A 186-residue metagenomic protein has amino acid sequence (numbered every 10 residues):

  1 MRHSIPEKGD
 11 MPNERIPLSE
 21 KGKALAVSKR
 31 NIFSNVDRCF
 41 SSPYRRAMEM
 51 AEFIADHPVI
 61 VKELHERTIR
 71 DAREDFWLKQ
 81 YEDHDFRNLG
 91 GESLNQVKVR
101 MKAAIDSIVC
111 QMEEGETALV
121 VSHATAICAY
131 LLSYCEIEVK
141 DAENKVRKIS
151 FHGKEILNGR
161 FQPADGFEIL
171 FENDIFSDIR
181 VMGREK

Functional and structural regions predicted by a protein language model:
M1-V59, E92, P163: Active-site-proximal alpha-helix that buttresses catalytic centers in soluble enzyme cores
P6, A126-I127: Short active-site segment of divalent metal-dependent hydrolases/proteases that encodes the spacing between
F33-N35, I108-E116: Glycine-rich phosphate-binding loop signature in dinucleotide/nucleotide-binding domains
S41-S42, V99, V121-S122: Short beta-strand scaffold positions
F53, H57, S107, Q111 (+1 more regions): Active-site catalytic microenvironments for nucleophilic, acid-base chemistry
I54-A103, L157-F161: Phosphate-handling substructures
R67-F76, E82-D83, E114, L132-K186: Acidic, low-complexity terminal tails and accessory targeting/binding regions of phosphate-metabolizing enzymes
E114-A124: Generic beta-sheet signal
